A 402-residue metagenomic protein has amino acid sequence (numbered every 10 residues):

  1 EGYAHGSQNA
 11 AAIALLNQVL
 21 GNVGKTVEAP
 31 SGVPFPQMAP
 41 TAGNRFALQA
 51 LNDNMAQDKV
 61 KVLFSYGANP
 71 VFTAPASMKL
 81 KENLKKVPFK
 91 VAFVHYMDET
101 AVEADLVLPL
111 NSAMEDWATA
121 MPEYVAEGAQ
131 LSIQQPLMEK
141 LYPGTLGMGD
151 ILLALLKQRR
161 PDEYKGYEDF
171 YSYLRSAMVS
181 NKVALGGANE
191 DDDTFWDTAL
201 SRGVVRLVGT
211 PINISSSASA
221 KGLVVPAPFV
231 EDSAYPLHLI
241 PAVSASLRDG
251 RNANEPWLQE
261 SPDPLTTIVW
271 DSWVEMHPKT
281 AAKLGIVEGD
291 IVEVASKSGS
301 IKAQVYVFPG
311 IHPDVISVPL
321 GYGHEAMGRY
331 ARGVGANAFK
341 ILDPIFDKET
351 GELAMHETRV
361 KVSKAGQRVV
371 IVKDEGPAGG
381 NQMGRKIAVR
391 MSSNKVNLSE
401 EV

Functional and structural regions predicted by a protein language model:
E1-Q57, E123-Y124, T210: A glycine-rich, hydrophobic/aromatic-adjacent loop/helix-cap motif
G2-G6, P30-Q37, E168-N181, S298: A glycine-rich phosphate-binding loop feature that marks nucleotide/adenosyl-phosphate handling sites
N9-A12, L80, M148-I151: Stable alpha-helical elements in mature extracytoplasmic
A14, Q18, M78, D98 (+1 more regions): Active-site phosphate/pyrophosphate- and oxyanion-stabilizing loops and adjacent acidic/basic residues in soluble
L15, P109, I133, D150-A154: Generic recognition of well-ordered alpha-helical segments
N17-G24, N111, L156-R160: Structural signal for hydrophobic packing residues in well-ordered secondary-structure cores of soluble enzyme domains
P40-L141, P161, Y173-V402: A cross-kingdom feature strongest in bacterial/archaeal respiratory oxidoreductases
G147-Y171, S176: Non-catalytic, well-ordered alpha-helical segments in soluble enzyme domains
